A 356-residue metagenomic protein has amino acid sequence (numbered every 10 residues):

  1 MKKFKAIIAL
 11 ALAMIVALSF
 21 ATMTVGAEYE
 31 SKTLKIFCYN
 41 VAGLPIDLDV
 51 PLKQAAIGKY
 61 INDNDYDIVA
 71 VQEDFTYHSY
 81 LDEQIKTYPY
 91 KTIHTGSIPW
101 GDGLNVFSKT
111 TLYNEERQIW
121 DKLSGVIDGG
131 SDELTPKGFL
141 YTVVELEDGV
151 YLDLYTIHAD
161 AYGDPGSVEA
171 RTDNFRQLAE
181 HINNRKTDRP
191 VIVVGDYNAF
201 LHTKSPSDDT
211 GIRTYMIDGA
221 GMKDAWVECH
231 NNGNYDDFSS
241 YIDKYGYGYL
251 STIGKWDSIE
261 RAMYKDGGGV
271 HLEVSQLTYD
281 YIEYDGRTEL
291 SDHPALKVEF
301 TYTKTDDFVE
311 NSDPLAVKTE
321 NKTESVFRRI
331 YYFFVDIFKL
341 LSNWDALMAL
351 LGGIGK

Functional and structural regions predicted by a protein language model:
A9, A21-E83, T303-K304, N311-A316: N-terminal, active-site-proximal structural segment of metallo-dependent hydrolase catalytic domains
L12-F20: Hydrophobic core
L34-V41, I57-S79, F107, T142 (+5 more regions): Active-site beta-strand/loop signature of hydrolases that rely on acidic residues for catalysis
C38-A55, D121-L134, D160-A170: Acidic/histidine-rich helix-loop elements that form or flank divalent-metal/phosphate-binding sites at the catalytic
L48-P51, E73-T87, W100, H202-M216: Metal-dependent catalytic neighborhoods of phosphoester/phosphodiester hydrolases
I68-A159: Structured beta-strand-rich core segments of catalytic domains in phosphoester-bond hydrolases
N183-V191, A199-E320, F327: Metal-dependent phosphoester-hydrolase catalytic domains
E310-K356: Composition-driven, intrinsically disordered low-complexity tracts enriched in small residues
